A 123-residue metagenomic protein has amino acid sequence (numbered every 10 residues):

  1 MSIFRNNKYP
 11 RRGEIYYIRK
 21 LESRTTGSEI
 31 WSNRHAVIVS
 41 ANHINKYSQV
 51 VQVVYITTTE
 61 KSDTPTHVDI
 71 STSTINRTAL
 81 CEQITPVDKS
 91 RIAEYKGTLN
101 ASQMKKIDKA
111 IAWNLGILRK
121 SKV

Functional and structural regions predicted by a protein language model:
M1-V123: Conserved functional hotspots at enzyme active or ligand-binding sites that engage polyanionic ligands
